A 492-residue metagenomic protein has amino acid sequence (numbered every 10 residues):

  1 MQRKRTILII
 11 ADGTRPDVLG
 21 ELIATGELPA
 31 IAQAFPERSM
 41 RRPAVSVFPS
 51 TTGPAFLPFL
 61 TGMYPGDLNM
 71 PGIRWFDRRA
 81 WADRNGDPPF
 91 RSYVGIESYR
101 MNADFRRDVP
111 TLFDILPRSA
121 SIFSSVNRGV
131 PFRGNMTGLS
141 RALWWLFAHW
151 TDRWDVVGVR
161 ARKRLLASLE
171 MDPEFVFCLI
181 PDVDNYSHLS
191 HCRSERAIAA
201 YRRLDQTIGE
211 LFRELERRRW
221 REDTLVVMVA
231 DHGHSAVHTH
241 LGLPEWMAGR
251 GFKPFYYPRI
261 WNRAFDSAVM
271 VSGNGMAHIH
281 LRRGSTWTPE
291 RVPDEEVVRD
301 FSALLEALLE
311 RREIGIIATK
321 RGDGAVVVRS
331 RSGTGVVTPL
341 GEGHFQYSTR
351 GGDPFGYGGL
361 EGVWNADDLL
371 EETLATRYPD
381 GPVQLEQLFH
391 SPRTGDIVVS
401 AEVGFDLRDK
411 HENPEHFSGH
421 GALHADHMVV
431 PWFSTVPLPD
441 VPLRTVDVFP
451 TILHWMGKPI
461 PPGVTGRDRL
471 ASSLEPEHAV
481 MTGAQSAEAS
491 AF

Functional and structural regions predicted by a protein language model:
M1-M40, S50, V464: Active-site-proximal N-terminal segment of extracellular/periplasmic enzymes that hydrolyze or transfer
R3-L19, A34, F59, L116 (+9 more regions): Beta-strand elements within well-structured catalytic alpha/beta cores of enzymes that handle phosphate/sulfate esters
L22-G26, M136-G138, H191-A197, H240-M247 (+2 more regions): Short secondary-structure boundary/capping segments
G26, R42-V45, P49-T51, I73-M101 (+2 more regions): Secreted, luminal/periplasmic, and some membrane-associated catalytic domains that remodel anionic oxygen-ester
A55-R203, V327-A375, T394, G404-R408: His/Asp/Glu-rich, glycine-adjacent segments that coordinate divalent cations and/or stabilize oxyanion chemistry on
W261-G275, T288-F301, P437-L470: A short beta-strand-to-alpha-helix junction
I317-S330, K458-G483, S490-F492: Polar, surface-exposed loop/tail segments that function as active-site lids or cofactor/substrate-recognition elements
H390-F449, G457: Low-complexity, glycine/alanine/valine/leucine- and proline-rich hydrophobic stretches
